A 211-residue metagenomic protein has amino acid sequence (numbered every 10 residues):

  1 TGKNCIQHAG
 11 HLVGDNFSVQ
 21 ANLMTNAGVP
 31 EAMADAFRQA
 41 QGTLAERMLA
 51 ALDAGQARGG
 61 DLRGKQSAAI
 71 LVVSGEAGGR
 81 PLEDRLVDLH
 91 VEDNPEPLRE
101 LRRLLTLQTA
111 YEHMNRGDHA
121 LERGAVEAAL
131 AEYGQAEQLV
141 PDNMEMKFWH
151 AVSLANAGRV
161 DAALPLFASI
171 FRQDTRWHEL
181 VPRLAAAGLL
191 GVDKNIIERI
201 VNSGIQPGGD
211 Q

Functional and structural regions predicted by a protein language model:
T1-E112, R123: N-terminal nucleophile
P141, R172-R176: Short coil turns that delineate tetratricopeptide repeat
M146, L180-V181: TPR alpha-solenoid repeat register
W149, R183-L184: Canonical tetratricopeptide repeat
